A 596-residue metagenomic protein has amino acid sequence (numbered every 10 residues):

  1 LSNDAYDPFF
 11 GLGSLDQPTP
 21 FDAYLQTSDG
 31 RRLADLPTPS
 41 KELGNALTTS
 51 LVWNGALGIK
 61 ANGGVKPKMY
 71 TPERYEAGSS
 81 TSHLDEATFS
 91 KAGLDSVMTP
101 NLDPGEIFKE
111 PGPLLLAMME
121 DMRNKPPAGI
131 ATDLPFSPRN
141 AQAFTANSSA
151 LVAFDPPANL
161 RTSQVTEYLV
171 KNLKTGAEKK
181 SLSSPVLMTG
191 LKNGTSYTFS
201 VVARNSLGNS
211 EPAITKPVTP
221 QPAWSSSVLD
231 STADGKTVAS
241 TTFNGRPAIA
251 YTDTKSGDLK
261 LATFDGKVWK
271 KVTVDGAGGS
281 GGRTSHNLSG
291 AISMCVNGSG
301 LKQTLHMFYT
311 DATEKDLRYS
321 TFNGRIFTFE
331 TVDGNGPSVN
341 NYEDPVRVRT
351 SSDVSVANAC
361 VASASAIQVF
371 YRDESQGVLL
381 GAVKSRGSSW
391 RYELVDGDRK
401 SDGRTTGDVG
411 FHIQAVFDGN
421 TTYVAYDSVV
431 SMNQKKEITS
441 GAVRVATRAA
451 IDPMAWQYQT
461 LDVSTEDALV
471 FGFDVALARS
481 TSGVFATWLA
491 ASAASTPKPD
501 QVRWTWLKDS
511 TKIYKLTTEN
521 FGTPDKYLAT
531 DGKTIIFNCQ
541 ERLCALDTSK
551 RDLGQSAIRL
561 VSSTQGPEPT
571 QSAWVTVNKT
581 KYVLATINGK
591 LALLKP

Functional and structural regions predicted by a protein language model:
S2-A131: Extracellular zinc-dependent metalloprotease catalytic-domain scaffold
I130-S163, N193, L207-P222: Pro/Thr/Ser/Gly-rich low-complexity, intrinsically disordered linker/stalk tracts
F136-S137, S148, Q164, L182-S184 (+5 more regions): Exposed loop/turn and edge beta-strand positions of beta-sandwich/beta-sheet ligand-binding modules
S137-N140, E167, G190, P217 (+2 more regions): Extracellular/lumenal ectodomain signal focusing on beta-strand-rich modules and carbohydrate-recognition contexts
P156-P185, S200, N209-T215: Extracellular low-complexity, O-glycosylation-prone stalks/linkers
P185-G190, S572-A573: Exposed aromatic-hydrophobic patches
M188-L207: Beta-strand-rich modules
P222-P596: Extracellular, repeat-based ectodomains that mediate carbohydrate processing or recognition
